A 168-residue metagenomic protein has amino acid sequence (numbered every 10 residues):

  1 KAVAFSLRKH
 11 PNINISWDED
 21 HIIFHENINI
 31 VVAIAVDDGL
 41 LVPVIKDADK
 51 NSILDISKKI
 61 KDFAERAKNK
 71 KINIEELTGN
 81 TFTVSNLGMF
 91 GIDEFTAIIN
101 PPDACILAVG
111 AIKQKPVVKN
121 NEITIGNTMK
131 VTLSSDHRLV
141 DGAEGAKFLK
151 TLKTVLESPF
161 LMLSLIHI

Functional and structural regions predicted by a protein language model:
K1-I166: C-terminal catalytic/motor cores of large multi-domain enzyme assemblies
